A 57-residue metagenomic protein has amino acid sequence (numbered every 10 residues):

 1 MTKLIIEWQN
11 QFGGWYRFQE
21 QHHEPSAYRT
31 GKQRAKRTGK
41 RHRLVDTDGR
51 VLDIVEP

Functional and structural regions predicted by a protein language model:
M1-I5, Q33, R43-V45, V51-P57: Short N-terminal "domain-start" leader segments that mark the transition from disordered tails or signal peptides into
M1-R17: Short aromatic-glycine-(Arg/Gly/Cys) micro-motifs in beta-strand/loop hairpins
W8-Q11, Y28, K32, K36-R37 (+1 more regions): Solvent-exposed, well-ordered amphipathic alpha-helical segments that flank/support binding or catalytic loops
G13-Q19, R50-I54: Surface-exposed loop/edge segments in extracytoplasmic proteins
Q21-D46: A short, charged, amphipathic alpha-helix used as a generic interaction element across diverse proteins
